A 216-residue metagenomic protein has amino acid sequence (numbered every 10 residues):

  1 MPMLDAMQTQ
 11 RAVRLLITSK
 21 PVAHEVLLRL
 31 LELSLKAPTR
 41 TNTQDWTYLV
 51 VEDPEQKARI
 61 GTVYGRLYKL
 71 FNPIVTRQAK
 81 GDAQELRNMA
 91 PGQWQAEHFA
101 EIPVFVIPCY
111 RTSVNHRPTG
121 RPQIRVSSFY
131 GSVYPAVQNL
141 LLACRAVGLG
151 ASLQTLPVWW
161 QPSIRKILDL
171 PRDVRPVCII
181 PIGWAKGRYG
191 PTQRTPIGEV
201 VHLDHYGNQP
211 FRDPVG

Functional and structural regions predicted by a protein language model:
M1-P21, E25-L33, A37, N42: N-terminal targeting/leader regions
A6-T9, V13, V177-G216: C-terminal helix-cap and adjacent tail motif
E32-L35, M89-W94, I164-I167, G187: Glycine-rich, charged/polar anion/phosphate-binding loops that engage phosphate groups from diverse ligands
E32-S34, V106, T112, P118-K166: Small-aliphatic-rich amphipathic alpha-helix that forms the alpha element of a beta-alpha
T41-E52: Short loop-to-beta-strand entry elements in the cores of soluble alpha/beta enzymes
T43-D45, F99-V104, R175: Short connector loops at helix/strand junctions that flank enzyme active sites, especially segments positioning acidic
V50-V133: Glycine/small-residue-rich phosphate/adenosyl-binding loop
K69-A79, I167-Q193: A glycine-rich helix N-cap at a beta->alpha junction
